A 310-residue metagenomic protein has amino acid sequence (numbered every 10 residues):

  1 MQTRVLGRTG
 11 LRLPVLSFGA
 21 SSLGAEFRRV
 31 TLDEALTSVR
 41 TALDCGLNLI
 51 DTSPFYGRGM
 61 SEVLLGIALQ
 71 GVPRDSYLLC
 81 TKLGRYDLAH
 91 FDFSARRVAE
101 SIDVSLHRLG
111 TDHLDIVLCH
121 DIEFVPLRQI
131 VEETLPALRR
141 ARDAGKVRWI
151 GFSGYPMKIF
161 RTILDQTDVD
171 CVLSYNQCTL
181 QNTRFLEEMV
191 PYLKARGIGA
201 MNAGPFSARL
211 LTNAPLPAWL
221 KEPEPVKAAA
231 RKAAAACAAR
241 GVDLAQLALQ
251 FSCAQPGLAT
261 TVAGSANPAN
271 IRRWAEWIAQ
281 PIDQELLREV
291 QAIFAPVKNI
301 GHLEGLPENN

Functional and structural regions predicted by a protein language model:
M1-Y77: N-terminal binding-site loop/beta-alpha segment at the start of enzyme catalytic domains that lines or forms
L6, F18, I50, L65 (+9 more regions): Conserved, mostly hydrophobic/aromatic
R8-F27, C80-A89, I116-D121, L211: N-terminal small/glycine-rich loop or linker at the start of catalytic domains across soluble metabolic enzymes
L11-L16, G46-N48, P73-Y77, T111-D115 (+4 more regions): Short, well-ordered coil/turn segments that N-cap beta-strands
F27-R29, S53-E62, D87-A89, V125-Q129 (+1 more regions): Acidic-and-aromatic substrate-binding clefts and catalytic sites of carbohydrate-active enzymes
R29-A42, F93-L109, P156-T162: Short, acidic/polar
L106-V125: Active-site groove signature of glycoside hydrolases
I122-L303, P307-N309: Beta/alpha (TIM)-barrel catalytic core signal, keyed to glycine-rich beta->alpha loops juxtaposed to Asp/Glu that bind
